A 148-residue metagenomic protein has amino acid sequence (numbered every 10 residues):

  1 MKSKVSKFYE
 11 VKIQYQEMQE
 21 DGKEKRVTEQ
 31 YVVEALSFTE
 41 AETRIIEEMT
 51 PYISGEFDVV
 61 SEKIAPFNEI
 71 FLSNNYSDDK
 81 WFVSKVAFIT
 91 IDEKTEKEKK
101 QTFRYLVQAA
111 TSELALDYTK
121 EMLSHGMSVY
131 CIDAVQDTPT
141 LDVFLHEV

Functional and structural regions predicted by a protein language model:
K2-R26, Y76-K100: Short aromatic-glycine-(Arg/Gly/Cys) micro-motifs in beta-strand/loop hairpins
S6-I13, E29-V32, A41, I45 (+4 more regions): Short, structured motif recognition centered on aromatic/hydrophobic residues
F8, Q14, K23, R44 (+1 more regions): A cross-family "folded-core" feature that marks the main globular domain of proteins
E17-E34, P51-S54, K97-Y105, H125-I132: A cross-kingdom feature marking solvent-exposed beta-strand/loop segments within repeated, beta-rich binding/scaffold
S37-I53, T111-G126: A short, charged, amphipathic alpha-helix used as a generic interaction element across diverse proteins
T50-I91, H125-V148: Short, mixed-charge low-complexity intrinsically disordered segments
E96, R104-F144: Mixed-charge, glycine-accented linear interaction segment located at domain edges/termini
